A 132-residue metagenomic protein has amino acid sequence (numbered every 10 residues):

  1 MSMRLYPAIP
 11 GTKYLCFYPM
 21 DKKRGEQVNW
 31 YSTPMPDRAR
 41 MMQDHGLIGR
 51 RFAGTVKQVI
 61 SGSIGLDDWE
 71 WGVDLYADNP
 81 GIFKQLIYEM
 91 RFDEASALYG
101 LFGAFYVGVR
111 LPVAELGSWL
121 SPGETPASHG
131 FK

Functional and structural regions predicted by a protein language model:
M1-L47, D78, G117-K132: Short S/T/G/P-rich N-terminal loop/turn motif that feeds into the first structured element of a domain
L15-M20, G65-G81, Q85-M90: Short, well-ordered beta-strand segments in beta-rich or mixed alpha/beta enzyme and ligand-binding folds
G25, P80-I82, L111-P112: Generic "edge-of-domain/loop-turn" microfeature
D44-E70, L86, A97-P112: Short, glycine- and small/hydrophobic-rich beta-strand elements in well-ordered beta-sheets
I87, R91-F131: Flexible phosphate-binding patches that engage nucleotides and nucleic acids
